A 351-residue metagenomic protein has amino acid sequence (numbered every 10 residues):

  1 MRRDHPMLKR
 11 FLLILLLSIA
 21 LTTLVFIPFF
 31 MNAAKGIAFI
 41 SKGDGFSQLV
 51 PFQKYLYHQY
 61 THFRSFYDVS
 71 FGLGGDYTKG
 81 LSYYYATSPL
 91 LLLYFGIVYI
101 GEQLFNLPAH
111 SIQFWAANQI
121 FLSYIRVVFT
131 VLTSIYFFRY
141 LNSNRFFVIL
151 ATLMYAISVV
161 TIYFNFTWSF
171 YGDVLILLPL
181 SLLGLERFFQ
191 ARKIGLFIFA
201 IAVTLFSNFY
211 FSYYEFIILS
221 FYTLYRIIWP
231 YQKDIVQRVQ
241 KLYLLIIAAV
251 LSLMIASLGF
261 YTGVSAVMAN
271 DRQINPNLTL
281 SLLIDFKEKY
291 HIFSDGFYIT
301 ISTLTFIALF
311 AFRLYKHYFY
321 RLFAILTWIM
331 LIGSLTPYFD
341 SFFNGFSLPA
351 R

Functional and structural regions predicted by a protein language model:
M1-N32: Start-transfer (signal-anchor) and selected internal transmembrane alpha helices of multi-pass inner/ER membrane
R2-H5, P230-Q240: Membrane-interfacial, low-structure loops and terminal tails that flank and connect transmembrane helices in multi-pass
F11-L12, A33-S47, S207-P230, I274-T300: Alpha-helical transmembrane segments and their immediate interhelical/interface regions in integral membrane proteins
T23-T130, L153, I157-N165, S169-L175 (+3 more regions): Membrane-interface coil-to-helix junctions
L24, Y124, V128-F137, F146-F189 (+3 more regions): Membrane-embedded helix bundles of polyisoprenyl
F26-P28, G184-Q190, T223-D234, I307-H317 (+1 more regions): Structural signal for the C-terminal ends of transmembrane alpha-helices and the immediately following loop
S47, K54-H58, T87-S88, L92-F95 (+1 more regions): Periplasmic/ER-lumenal interhelical loops and adjacent helix-loop junctions in multi-pass membrane proteins
Q119-Y124, F170-V174, E215, Y290-I301 (+1 more regions): Alpha-helical transmembrane segments of polytopic membrane proteins
